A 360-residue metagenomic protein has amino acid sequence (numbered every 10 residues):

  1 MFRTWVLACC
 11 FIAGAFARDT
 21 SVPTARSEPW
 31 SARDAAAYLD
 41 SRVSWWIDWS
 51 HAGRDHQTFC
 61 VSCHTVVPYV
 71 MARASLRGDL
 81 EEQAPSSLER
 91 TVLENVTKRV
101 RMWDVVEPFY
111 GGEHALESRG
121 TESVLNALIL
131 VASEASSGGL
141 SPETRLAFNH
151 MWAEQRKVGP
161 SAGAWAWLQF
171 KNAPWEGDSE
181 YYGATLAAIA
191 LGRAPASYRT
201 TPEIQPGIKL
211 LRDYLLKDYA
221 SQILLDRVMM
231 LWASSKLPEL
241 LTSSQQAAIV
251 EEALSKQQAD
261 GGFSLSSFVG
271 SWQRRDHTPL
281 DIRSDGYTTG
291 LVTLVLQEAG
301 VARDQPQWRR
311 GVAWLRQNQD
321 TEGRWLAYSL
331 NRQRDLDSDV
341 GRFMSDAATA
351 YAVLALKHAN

Functional and structural regions predicted by a protein language model:
F2-A8: Sec-dependent signal peptide recognition, specifically the positively charged N-region followed immediately by
F11-N360: Preference for long, amphipathic alpha-helical scaffolds in soluble/luminal domains and all-alpha bundles
